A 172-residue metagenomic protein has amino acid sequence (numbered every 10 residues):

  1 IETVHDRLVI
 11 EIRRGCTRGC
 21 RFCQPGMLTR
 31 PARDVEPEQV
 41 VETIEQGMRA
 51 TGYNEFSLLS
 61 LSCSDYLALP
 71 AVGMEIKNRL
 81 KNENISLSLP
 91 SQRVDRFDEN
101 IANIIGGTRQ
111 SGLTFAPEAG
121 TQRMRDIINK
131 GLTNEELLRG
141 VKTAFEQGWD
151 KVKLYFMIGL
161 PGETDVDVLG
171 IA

Functional and structural regions predicted by a protein language model:
E2-R21, M48, L89-P90, S111: N-terminal pre-triad scaffold of radical SAM enzymes
E11, G15-R18, V35-E42, L67 (+3 more regions): Conserved active-site and cofactor/substrate-binding residues in soluble primary-metabolism enzymes
R18, T29, G162: Short, flexible micro-motifs
C20-L28, A119-R125: Gly-rich Lys/Arg/Thr-decorated short loops/hinges at beta-loop-alpha junctions or inter-strand turns that position
C23-Q39: Iron-sulfur (Fe-S) cluster-binding segments and ferredoxin-like electron-carrier domains, especially [2Fe-2S]
E45-I171: Conserved SAM/AdoMet-binding glycine-rich loop
